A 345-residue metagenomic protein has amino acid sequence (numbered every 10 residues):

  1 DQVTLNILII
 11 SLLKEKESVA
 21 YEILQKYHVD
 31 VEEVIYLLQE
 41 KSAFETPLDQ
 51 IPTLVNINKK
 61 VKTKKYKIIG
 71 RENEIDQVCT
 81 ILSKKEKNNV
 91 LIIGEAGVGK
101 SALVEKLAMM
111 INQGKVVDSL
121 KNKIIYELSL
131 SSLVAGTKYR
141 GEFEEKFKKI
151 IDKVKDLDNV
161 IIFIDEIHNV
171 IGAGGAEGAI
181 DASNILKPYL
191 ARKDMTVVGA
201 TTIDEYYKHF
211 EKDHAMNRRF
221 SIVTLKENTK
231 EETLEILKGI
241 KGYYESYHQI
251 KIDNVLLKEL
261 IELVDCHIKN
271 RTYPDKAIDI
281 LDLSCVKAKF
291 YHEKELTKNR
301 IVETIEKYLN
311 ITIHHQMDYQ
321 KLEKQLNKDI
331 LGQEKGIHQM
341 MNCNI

Functional and structural regions predicted by a protein language model:
D1-V134, E144-L157, F163-N169, G175 (+8 more regions): Histone-fold recognition with a strong bias for associated Lys/Arg-rich disordered tails
L54-N89, V255, D265-I268, Y319-I345: Pre-Walker A (pre-P-loop) alpha-helix and adjacent loop at the N terminus of AAA/AAA+ ATPase modules, a conserved
S131-K153, S246, I250, L331-G336 (+1 more regions): AAA+ P-loop NTPase catalytic core and its hallmark functional loops
I180-D181, A191, N217, K230-T233 (+3 more regions): Conserved P-loop NTPase motor core
S221-L234, Y247-V255: Conserved AAA+ ATPase "SRH/arginine-finger" region at the nucleotide-binding site
S246-V255, L263-K321, K328-G332: C-terminal helical "lid" subdomain and adjoining coupling/linker elements of P-loop NTPases
